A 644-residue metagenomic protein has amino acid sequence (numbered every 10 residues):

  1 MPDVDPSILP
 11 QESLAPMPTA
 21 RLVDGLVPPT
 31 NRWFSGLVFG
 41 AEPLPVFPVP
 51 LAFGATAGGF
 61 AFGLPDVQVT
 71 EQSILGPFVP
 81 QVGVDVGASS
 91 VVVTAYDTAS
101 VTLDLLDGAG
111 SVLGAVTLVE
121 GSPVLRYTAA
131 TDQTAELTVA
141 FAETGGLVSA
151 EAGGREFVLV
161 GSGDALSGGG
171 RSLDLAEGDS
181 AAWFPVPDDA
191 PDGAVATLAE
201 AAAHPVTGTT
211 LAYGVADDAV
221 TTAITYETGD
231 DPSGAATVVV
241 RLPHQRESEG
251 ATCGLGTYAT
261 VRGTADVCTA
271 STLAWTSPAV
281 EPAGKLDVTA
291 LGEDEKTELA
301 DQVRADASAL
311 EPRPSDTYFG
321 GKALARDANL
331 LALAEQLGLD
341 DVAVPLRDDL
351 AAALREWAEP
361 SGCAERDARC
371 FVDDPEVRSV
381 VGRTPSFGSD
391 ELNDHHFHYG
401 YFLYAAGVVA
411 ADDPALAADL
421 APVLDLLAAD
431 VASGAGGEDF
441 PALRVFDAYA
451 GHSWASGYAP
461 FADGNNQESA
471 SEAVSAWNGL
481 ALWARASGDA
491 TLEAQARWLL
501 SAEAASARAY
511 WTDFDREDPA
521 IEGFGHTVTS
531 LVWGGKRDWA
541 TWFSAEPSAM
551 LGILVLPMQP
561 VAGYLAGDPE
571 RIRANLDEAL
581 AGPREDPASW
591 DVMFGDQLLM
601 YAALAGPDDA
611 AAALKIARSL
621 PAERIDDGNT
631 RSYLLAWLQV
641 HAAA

Functional and structural regions predicted by a protein language model:
M1-T384, G388-S389, D394, G434 (+3 more regions): Ser/Thr/Asn(+Pro)-rich, low-complexity disordered segments
P314-A334, S389-A428, S469-W477: Aromatic-rich carbohydrate-recognition surfaces in CAZymes
V344-D348, A418-V423, A494: Short sequence/structural elements of tandem HEAT/ARM alpha-solenoid repeats
L354-D390, Y404, V408-A415, V423-G464: Active-site lining segments of carbohydrate-active enzymes
D425-V532: A compositional/structural signature marking long, glycine- and acidic/polar-rich segments with frequent tryptophans
